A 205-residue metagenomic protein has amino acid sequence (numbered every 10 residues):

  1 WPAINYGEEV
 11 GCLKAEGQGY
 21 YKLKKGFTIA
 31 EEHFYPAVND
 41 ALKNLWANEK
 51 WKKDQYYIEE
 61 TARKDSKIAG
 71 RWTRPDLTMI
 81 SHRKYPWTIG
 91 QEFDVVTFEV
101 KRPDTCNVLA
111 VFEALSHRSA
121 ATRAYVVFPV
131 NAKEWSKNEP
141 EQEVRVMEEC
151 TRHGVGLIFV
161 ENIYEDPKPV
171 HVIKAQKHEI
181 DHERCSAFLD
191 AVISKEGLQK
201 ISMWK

Functional and structural regions predicted by a protein language model:
W1-G26: Charged low-complexity interaction tracts in eukaryotic proteins
Y20-D76, S81, Y85: Acidic-basic catalytic patches of nuclease active cores, encompassing PD-(D/E)XK and other metal-cofactor nuclease
T73, D94-V96, T122: A generic structural signal for short beta-strands and their flanking turns/coil linkers
T78-I80, W87-P103: Active-site ExK catalytic segment of metal-dependent nucleases
Y85-T88, E113: Short beta-strand/turn micro-motifs at beta-sheet edges
P86, M147-K205: Non-catalytic C-terminal interaction segments of nucleic acid-processing enzymes
D104-N107, A120-E165: Nucleic-acid nuclease catalytic cores
V111-R118: Histidine-anchored nucleotide/phosphate-binding helix
